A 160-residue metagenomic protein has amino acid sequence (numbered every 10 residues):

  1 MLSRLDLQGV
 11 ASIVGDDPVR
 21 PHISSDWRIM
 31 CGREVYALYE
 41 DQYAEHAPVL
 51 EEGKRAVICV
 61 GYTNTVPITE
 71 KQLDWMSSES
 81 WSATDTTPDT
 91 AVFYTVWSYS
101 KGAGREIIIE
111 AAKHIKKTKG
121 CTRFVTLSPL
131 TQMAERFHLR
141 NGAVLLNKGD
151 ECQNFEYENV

Functional and structural regions predicted by a protein language model:
M1-Y43, A47-P48: Short amphipathic alpha-helix that is part of the acyltransferase structural core
E52-G53, C59-A91: Conserved acyl-donor/pantetheine-binding loop and adjacent beta-alpha core of acyl/acetyltransferases and related
G61, E156-V160: Short beta-strand-to-coil "C-cap" segments at the C-terminal boundary of structured domains/repeats, marking
A91, K116-L130: Conserved GNAT acetyl-CoA-binding A-motif
S98, V125-R136, G149-N154: Conserved beta-strand-loop-alpha-helix junction that forms the acyl-donor binding cleft
S98-K117: Conserved acetyl-CoA-binding loop-helix of GNAT-fold acetyltransferases
L139-G149: Conserved acetyl-CoA-binding loop of GNAT-fold acetyltransferases
